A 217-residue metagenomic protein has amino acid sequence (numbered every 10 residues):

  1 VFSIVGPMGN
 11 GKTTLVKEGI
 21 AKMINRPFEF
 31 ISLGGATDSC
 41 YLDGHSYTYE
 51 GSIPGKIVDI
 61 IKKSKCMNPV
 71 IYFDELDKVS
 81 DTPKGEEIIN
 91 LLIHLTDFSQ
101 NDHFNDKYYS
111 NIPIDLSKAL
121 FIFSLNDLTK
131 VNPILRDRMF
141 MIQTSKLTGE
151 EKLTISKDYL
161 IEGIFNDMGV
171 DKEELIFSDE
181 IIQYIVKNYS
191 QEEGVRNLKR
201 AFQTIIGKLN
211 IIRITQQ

Functional and structural regions predicted by a protein language model:
V1-S32, K62, I93: Walker A/P-loop
G6, G44, E75: The Walker A (P-loop) glycine that initiates the GxxxxGKT/S ATP-binding motif of P-loop NTPases
K22-I53, I60, S80, E151: AAA+/P-loop NTPase substrate/partner-engagement loops
S64-N68, F104-S124, E173-F177: AAA+/SF3 P-loop NTPase mechanochemical coupling elements
K65, D127-D137, T144-R200, I212-Q217: Conserved C-terminal "switch" segment of AAA+ ATPases
D74-L76, D97, K118-L128: A short beta-strand-to-loop transition that corresponds to the Sensor-1 phosphate-sensing loop of AAA+ P-loop ATPases
E75-I114: Conserved catalytic/switch belt of AAA+ P-loop NTPases
D77-D81, K130, M141, T204: Residues immediately C-terminal
